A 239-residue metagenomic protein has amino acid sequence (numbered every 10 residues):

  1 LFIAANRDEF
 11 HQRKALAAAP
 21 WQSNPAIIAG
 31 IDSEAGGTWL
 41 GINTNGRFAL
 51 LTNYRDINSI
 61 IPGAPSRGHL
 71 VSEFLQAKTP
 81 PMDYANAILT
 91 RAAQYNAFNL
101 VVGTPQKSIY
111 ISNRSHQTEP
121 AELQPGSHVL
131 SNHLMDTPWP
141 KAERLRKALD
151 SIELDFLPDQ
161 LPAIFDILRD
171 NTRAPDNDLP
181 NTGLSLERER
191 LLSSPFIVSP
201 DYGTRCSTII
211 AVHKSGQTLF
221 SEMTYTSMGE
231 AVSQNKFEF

Functional and structural regions predicted by a protein language model:
L1-F239: N-terminal nucleophile
